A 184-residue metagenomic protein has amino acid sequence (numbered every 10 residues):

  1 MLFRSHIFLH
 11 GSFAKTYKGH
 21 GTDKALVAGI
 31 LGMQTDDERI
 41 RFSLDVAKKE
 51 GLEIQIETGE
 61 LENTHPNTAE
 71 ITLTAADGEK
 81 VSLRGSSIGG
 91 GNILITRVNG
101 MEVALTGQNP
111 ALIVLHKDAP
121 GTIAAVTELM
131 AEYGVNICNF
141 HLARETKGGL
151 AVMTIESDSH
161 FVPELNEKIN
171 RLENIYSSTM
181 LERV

Functional and structural regions predicted by a protein language model:
F3-H10: Beta-strand segments within the central parallel beta-sheet cores of soluble alpha/beta enzyme folds
L9, L73-G78: Short acidic, glycine-rich loop/turn motifs
G11-G19: Short, charge-patterned binding micro-sites
K18, A28-M33, E38-F42, G59-N63 (+1 more regions): A conserved regulatory-domain signal marking ACT and ACT-like small-molecule sensing domains and adjacent regulatory
K49-G59: Charged, amphipathic alpha-helical segments
E57, L61-E62, P66-T72: A glycine-rich beta-turn/hairpin centered on an aromatic-Pro dipeptide
A69-A75, R84-S87: Short beta-strand elements
